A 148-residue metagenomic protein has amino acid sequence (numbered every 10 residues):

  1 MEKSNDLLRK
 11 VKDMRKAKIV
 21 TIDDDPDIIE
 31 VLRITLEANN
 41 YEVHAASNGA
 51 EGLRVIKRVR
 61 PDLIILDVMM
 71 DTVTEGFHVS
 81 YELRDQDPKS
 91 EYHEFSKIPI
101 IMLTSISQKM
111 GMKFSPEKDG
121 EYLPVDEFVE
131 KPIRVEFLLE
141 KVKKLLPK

Functional and structural regions predicted by a protein language model:
M1-K18, P26, E130, R134-K148: Non-catalytic signal-transmission and effector/linker regions of two-component phosphorelay proteins
I22-D23, A46, I64: Conserved sequence signature across two-component system core domains
E30-A38: Charged docking surfaces used in two-component/phosphorelay signaling
N40-S47, V55: Short hydrophobic/Thr-rich beta-strand motif most characteristic of the beta2 strand and flanking loop of CheY-like
A50-K57, L139: Alpha2 helix of the CheY-like receiver
V59-I65, M70: Active-site beta3 strand of CheY-like receiver
T74-D85, S90-S96, S105-E130, E136-E140: Alpha4 helix (beta4-alpha4-beta5 surface) of REC/receiver domains from two-component response regulators
